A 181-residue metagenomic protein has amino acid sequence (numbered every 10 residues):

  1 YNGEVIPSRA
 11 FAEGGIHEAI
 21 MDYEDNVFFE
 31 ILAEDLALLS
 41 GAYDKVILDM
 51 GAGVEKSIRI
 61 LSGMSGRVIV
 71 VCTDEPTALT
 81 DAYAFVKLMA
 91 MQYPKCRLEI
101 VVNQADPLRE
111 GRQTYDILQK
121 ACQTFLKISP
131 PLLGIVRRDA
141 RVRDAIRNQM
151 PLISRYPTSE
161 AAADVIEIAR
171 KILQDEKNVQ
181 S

Functional and structural regions predicted by a protein language model:
Y1-G41, I146-N148: P-loop/Walker-type NTP enzyme "switch/lid" segment
A12-E18, G53, E75-T77, A105-R109 (+1 more regions): Conserved nucleotide-binding/hydrolysis micro-motifs of P-loop NTPases
I20-Y23, I58-I60, D81-A82, R109-T114 (+1 more regions): Short, well-ordered secondary-structure micro-motifs
V27-E30, L48-A52: Short gly/ser/thr-rich secondary-structure transition/capping motifs
A33-K45, E55-T77, V86: Inter-motif core of Ras-like GTPase G domains
L48, V70, I100-V102: Structural beta-sheet core signal
L79-K95: Conserved C-terminal guanine-recognition region of P-loop GTPase G domains, centered on the G4
K95-L98, N103-S181: C-terminal lobe/tail of nucleotide-utilizing enzymes
